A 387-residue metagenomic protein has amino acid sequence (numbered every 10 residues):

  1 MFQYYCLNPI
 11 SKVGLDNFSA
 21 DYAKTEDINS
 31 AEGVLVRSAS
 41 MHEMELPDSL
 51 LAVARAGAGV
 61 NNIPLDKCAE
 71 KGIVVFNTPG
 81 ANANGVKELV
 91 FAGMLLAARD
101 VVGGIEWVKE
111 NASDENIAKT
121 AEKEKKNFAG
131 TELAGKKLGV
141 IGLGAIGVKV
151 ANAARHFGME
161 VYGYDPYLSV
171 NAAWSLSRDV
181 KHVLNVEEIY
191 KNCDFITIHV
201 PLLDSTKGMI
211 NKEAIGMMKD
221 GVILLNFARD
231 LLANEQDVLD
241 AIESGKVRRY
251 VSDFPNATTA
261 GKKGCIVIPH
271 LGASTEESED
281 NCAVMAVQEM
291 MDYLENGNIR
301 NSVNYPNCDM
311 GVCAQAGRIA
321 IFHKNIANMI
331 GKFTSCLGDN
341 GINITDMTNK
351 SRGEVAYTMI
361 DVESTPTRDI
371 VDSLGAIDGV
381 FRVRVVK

Functional and structural regions predicted by a protein language model:
M1-T78, N211-M217, I223, N234 (+4 more regions): An N-terminal-biased, well-structured beta-alpha scaffold segment characteristic of Rossmann-like dinucleotide-binding
A39-M44, P166-T259, S274: Rossmann-like adenosine-cofactor binding region
P79-K137, N298-V303: Phosphate-binding beta-alpha-beta segment of Rossmann-like dinucleotide-binding domains, i.e., the NAD(P)
K87-E106, N152-M159, M285-N298, T334-G338: Oxidoreductase and adenylate-handling cofactor-binding alpha/beta cores
K136, L143-G144: Glycine-rich Rossmann-fold phosphate-binding loop(s) that bind the pyrophosphate of adenine dinucleotide cofactors
G147-V148: N-terminal Rossmann-fold NAD(P) dinucleotide-binding loop
G216, D220-C313, K324, Y357 (+2 more regions): Rossmann-like dinucleotide-binding domain for NAD(H)/NADP(H)
N304-K387: A conserved regulatory-domain signal marking ACT and ACT-like small-molecule sensing domains and adjacent regulatory
